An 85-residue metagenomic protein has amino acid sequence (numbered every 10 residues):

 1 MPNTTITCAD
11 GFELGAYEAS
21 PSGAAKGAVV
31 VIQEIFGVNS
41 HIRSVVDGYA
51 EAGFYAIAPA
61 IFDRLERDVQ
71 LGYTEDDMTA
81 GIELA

Functional and structural regions predicted by a protein language model:
T5-A85: Serine-hydrolase catalytic machinery in alpha/beta-hydrolase-like enzymes
